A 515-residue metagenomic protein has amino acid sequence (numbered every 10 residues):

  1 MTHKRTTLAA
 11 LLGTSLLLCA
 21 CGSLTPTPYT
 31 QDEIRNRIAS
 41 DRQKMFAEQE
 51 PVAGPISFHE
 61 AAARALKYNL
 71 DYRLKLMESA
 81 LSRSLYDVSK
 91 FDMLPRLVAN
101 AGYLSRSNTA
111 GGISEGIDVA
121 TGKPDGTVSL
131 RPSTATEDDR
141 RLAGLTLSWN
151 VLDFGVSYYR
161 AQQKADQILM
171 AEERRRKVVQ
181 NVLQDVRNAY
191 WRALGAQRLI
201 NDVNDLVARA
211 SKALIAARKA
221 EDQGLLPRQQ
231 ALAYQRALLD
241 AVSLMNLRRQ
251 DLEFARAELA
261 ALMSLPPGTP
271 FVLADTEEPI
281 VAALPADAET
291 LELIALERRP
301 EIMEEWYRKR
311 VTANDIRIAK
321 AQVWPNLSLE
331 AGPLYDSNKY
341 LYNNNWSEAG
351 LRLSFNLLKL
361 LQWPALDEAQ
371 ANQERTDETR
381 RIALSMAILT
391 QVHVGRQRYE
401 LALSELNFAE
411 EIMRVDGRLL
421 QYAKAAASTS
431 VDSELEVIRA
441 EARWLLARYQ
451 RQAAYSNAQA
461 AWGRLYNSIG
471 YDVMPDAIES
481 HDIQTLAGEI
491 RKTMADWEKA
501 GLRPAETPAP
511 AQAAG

Functional and structural regions predicted by a protein language model:
T2-R5, G22-I34, S107, Q450-G515: Acidic, low-complexity, intrinsically disordered peripheral segments
L18-A20: C-terminal motif of bacterial Sec signal peptides marking the signal peptidase cleavage site
G22-R192, N326-A331, L361-P364, E374: Short flexible linkers and secondary-structure junctions
Q49-A53, N100-T146, L273-P285, R317 (+2 more regions): Small/polar, glycine/serine/threonine/aspartate-rich low-complexity segments that form flexible
A65-D71, E297-E301, Y471: Short loop-to-helix capping motifs
R73-M77, K90, T134-D138, V151-V179 (+8 more regions): Sec/SRP-type N-terminal targeting helices
K177-I294, R398, A402-E405, Y422-A425 (+4 more regions): Periplasmic alpha-helical coiled-coil/stalk elements that build and connect Gram-negative outer-membrane
